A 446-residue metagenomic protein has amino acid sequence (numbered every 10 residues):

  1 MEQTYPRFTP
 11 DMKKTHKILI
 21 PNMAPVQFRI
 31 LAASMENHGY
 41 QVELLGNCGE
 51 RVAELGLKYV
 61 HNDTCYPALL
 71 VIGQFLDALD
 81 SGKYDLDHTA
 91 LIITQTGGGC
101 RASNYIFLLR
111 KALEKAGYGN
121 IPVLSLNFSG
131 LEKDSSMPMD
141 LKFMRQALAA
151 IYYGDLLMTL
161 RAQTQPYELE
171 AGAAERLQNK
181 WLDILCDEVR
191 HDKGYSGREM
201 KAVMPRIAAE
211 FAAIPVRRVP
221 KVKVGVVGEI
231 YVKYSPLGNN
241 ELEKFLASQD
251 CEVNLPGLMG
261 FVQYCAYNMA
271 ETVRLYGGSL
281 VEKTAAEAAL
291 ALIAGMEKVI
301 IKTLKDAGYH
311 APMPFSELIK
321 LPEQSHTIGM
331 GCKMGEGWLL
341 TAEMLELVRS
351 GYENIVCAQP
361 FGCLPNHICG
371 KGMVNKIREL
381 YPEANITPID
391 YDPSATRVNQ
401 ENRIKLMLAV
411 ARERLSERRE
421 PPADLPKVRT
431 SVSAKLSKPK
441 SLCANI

Functional and structural regions predicted by a protein language model:
M1-I446: An N-terminal assembly and electron-transfer interface module characteristic of large anaerobic redox and radical
